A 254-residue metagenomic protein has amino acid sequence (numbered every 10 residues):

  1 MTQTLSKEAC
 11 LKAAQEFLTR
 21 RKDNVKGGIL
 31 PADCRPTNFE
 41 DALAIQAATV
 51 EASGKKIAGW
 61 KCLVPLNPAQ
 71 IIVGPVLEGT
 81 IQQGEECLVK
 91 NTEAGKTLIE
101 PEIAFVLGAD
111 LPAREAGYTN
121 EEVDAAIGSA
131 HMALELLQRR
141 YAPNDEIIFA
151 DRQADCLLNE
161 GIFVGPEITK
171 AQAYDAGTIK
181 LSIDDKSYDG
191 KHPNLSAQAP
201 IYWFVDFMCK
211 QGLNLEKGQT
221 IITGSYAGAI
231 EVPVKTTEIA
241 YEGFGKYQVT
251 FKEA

Functional and structural regions predicted by a protein language model:
T4-I201, E238, G245-A254: Catalytic-core "active-site belt" of small-molecule-metabolizing enzymes, emphasizing His/Asp/Glu-rich regions
P200-V232: A conserved acidic, glycine/proline-rich C-terminal tail/linker
T223, I239-A240: A generic structural signal for residues embedded in beta-strands
V234-T236: Catalytic cores of alpha/beta
